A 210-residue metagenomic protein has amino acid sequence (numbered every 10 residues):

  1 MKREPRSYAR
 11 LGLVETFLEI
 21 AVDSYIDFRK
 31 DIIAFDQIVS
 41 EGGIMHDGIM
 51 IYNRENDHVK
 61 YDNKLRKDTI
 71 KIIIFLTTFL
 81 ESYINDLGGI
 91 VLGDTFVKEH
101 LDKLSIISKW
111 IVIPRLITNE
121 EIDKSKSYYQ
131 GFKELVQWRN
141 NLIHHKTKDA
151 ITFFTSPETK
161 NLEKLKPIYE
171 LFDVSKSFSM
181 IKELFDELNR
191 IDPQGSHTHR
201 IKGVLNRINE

Functional and structural regions predicted by a protein language model:
M1-I106, Q130: Amphipathic alpha-helical interface elements
K2-R6, I33-R54, Q130-G131, T147-E210: Polyanionic, low-complexity intrinsically disordered segments
E19, D23-S40, D102, I106 (+6 more regions): Generic surface-pattern signal
E81-L184: Flexible secondary-structure boundary motifs
